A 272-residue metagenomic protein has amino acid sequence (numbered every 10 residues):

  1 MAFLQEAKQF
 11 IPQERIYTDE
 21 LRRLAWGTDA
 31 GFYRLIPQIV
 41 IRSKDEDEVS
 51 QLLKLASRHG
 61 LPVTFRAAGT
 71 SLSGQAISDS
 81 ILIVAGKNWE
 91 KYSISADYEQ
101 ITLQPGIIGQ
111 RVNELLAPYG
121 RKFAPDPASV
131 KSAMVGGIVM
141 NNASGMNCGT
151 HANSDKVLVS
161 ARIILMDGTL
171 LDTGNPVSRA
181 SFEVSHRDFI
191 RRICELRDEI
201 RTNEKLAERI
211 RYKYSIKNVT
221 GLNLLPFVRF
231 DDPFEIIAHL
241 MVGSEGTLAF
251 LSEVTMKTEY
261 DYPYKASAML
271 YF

Functional and structural regions predicted by a protein language model:
M1-A30, L55-V63: N-terminal accessory segments
A7, G31-V63, I81, A85-A128 (+2 more regions): N-terminal glycine-rich flavin-associated loop
D19-G27, A85-K87, T247-K257: Short amphipathic beta-strand starts and helix->beta connectors
D29-F32, L72-I77: Short glycine-biased active-site loop of nucleotidyltransferases that positions the nucleotide triphosphate and helps
V130-G136: Beta-rich nucleic-acid/ligand-interaction surfaces
M134, N141-N142: Glycine-rich anion/phosphate-binding loop at the beta-strand->alpha-helix junction
I138-M140, C148-H151, L158-F272: C-terminal substrate-binding/cap subdomain adjacent to the FAD-binding core in PCMH-type and related FAD-linked
